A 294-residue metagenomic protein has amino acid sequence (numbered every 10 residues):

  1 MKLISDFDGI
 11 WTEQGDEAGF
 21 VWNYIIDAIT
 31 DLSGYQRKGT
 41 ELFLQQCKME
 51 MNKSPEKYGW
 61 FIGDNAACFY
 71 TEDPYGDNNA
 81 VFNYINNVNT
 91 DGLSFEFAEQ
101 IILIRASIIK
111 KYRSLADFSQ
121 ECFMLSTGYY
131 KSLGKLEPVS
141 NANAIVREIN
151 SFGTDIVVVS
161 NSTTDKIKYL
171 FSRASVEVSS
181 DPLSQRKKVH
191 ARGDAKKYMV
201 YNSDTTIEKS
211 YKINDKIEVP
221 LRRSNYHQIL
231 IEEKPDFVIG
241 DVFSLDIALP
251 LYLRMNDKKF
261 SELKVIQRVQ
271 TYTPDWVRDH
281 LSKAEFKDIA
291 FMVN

Functional and structural regions predicted by a protein language model:
M1-N52, G59: Active-site neighborhood of HAD-like aspartate-dependent phosphohydrolases
K2, D155, P235-F237: Structural motif
T30-C47, A98, S114-C122, V178-K188: Short, surface-exposed acidic
Q46-Y130: A metal-dependent, Asp-based hydrolase signature
C122-L136, E208-N214: Glycine-rich phosphate-binding "P-loop"
Y130-V158: Short, acidic loop-to-helix structural element flanking the phosphoryl-transfer center in phosphate-processing enzymes
N143, R147, T164, K168-N294: Asp-based, Mg2+/Mn2+-dependent phosphohydrolase catalytic module
N161: Conserved H-loop
